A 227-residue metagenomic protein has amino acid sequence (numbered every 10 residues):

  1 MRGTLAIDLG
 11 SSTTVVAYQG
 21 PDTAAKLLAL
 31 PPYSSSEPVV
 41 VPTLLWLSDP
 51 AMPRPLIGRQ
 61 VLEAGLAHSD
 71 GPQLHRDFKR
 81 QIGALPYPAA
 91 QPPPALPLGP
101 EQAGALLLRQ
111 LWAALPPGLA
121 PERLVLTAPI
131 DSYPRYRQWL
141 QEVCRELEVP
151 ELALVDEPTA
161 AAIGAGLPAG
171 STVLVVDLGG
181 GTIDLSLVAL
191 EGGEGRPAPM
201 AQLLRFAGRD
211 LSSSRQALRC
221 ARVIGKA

Functional and structural regions predicted by a protein language model:
M1-R76, L119, S132-A227: Oxyanion-binding/catalytic loops of NTP- or PPi-dependent enzymes
V16, Y87-E101, L107, P116-G118: Long, low-complexity, intrinsically disordered N-terminal extensions of eukaryotic proteins, enriched
A64-P94: Short, compositionally biased "basic patch" segments
L74, L96-L108, Y136, A227: Phosphate/oxyanion-binding active-site loops and adjacent basic polyanion-contact surfaces
Q81-L85, Q110-A114, E146: Conserved, well-folded catalytic cores of nucleic-acid-processing and energy-transducing macromolecular machines
P92-P97, V125, A221-V223: Glycine- and acidic
L108-P116, A162-I163: Generic structural signal for well-ordered alpha-helical scaffold segments
G118-I130: Short glycine-rich phosphate-binding loop at a beta-alpha junction
